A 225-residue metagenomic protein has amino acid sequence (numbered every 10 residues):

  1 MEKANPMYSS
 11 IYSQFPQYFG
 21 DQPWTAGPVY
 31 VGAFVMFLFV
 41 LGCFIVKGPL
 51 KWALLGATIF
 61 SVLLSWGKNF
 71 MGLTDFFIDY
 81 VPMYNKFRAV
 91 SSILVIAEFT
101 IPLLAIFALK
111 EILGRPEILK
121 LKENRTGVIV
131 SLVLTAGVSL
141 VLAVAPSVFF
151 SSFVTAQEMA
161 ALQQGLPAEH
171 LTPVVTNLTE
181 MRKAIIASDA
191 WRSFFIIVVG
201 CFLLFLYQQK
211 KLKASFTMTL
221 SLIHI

Functional and structural regions predicted by a protein language model:
M1-L38, R182-W191: Individual transmembrane alpha-helix segments
S9-I11, F15-P16, C43-F44, L63 (+1 more regions): Mixed-charge, polar/low-complexity N-terminal
F34-V40, V199-L203: Hydrophobic, membrane-inserted alpha-helices
V46-I223: Contiguous transmembrane helix-bundle modules in multi-pass membrane proteins
